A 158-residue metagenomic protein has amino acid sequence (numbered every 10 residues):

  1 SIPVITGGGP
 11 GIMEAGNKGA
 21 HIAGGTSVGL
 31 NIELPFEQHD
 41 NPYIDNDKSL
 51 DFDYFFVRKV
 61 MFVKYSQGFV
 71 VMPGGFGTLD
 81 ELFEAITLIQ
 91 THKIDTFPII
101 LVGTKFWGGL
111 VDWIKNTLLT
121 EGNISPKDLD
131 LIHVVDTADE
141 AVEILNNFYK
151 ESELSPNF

Functional and structural regions predicted by a protein language model:
S1-L30: Glycine-rich beta-alpha loop segments
I5, I99-V102, L131-V135: Extended hydrophobic secondary-structure segments that form protein cores and membrane-embedded regions
P10, F76, T104, A138-D139: Alpha-helix N-cap/helix-start capping motif
E14-A15, G109, I144: Phosphate- and divalent-cation-binding pockets in alpha/beta enzyme and binding domains that engage nucleotide-derived
S27-G29, S49, I132-V134: Conserved beta-strand scaffold positions in the cores of enzyme catalytic domains, especially in NTP/NDP-utilizing
P35-D128: Conserved phosphate- and dinucleotide-binding cores of soluble alpha/beta proteins, encompassing both enzyme active
K64, F69, I124-N157: A charged, well-structured terminal subsegment
